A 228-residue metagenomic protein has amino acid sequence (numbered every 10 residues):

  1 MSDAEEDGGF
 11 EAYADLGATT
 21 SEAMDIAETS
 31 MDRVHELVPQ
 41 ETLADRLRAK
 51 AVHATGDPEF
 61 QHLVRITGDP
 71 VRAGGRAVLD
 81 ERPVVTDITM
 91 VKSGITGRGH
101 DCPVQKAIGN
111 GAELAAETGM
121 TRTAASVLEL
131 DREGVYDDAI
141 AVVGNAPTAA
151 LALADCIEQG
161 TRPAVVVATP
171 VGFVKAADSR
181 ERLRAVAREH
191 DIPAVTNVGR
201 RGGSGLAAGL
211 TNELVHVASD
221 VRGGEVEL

Functional and structural regions predicted by a protein language model:
S2-R33, Q159, P163-V165, D191 (+1 more regions): Conserved, well-structured core segments that form the ligand-binding/active-site neighborhood of functional domains
S2-R82, S93: Electropositive, gly/pro-rich neighborhoods at or near active sites that engage anionic ligands
A23, L63, V142-V143, T169-G172 (+2 more regions): Glycine- and other small-residue-rich loops at beta-strand/loop junctions that grip anionic moieties
A23-M31, A44, R48, T67 (+9 more regions): Generic structural signal for well-ordered, non-membrane alpha-helical segments in soluble metabolic enzymes
T29-E36, K50, A73-A77, G94 (+5 more regions): Alpha-helical scaffold segments in soluble metabolic enzymes
R33-E41, A54-P58, A77, E81 (+6 more regions): Change "in soluble alpha/beta enzymes" to "in soluble alpha/beta proteins
T86-I157, T161-A176, R180: Conserved mixed alpha/beta catalytic, RNA-binding, or beta-rich assembly cores of soluble enzyme, regulatory
V174-L228: C-terminal functional extensions of proteins
